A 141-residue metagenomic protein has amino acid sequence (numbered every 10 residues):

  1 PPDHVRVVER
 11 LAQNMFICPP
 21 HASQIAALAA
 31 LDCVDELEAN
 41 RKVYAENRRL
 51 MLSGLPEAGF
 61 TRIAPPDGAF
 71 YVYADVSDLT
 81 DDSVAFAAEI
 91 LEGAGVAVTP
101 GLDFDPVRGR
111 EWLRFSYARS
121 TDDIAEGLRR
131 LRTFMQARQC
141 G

Functional and structural regions predicted by a protein language model:
P1-G141: PLP-dependent class I/II
